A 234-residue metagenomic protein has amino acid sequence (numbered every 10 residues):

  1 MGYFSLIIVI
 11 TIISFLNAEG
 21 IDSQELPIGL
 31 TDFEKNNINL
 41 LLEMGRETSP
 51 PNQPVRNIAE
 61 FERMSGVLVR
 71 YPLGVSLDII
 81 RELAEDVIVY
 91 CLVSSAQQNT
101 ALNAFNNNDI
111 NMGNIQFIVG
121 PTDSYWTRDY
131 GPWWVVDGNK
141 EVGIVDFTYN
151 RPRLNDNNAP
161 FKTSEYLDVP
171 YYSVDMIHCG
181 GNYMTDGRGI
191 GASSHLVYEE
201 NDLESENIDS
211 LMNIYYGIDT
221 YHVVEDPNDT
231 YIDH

Functional and structural regions predicted by a protein language model:
M1-S23: Bacterial Sec-dependent N-terminal signal peptides
E19-H234: The feature marks the mature, well-folded catalytic cores of soluble enzymes
